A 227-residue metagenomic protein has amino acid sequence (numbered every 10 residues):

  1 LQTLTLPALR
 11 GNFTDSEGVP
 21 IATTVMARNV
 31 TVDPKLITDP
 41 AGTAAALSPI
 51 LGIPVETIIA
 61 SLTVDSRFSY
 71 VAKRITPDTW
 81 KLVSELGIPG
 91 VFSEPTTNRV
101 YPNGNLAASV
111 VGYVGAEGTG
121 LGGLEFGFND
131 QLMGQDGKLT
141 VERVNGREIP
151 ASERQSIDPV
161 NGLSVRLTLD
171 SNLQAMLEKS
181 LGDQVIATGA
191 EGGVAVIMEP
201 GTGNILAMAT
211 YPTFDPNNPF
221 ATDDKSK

Functional and structural regions predicted by a protein language model:
L1-P7, V19, T23-G42, A60-L62 (+3 more regions): Short pre-catalytic segments that frame enzyme active sites
R10-D15, V19-T24, N29-D33, Y70-R74 (+7 more regions): Soluble periplasmic/extracytoplasmic beta-strand elements of cell-envelope proteins
V32, G42-P49, S61-G162: Small/polar-residue-rich segments within soluble enzyme cores
G52-I58: ATP-binding catalytic core of ATPases
M133-D136, R166, E178, G182: Amphipathic, well-packed alpha-helical segments that form the structural scaffold of globular domains
